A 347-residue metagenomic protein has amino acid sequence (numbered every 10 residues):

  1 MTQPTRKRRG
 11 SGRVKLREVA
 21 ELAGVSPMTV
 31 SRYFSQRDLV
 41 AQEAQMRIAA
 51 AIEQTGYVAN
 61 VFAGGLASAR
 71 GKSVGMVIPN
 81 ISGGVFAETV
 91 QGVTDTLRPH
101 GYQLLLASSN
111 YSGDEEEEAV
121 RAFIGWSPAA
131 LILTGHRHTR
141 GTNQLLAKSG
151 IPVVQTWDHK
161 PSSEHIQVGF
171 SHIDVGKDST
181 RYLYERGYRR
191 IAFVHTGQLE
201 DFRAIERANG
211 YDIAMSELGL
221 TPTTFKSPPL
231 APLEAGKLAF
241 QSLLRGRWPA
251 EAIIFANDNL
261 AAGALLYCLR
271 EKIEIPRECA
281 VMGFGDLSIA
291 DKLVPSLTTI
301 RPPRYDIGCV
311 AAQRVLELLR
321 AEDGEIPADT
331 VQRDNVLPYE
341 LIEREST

Functional and structural regions predicted by a protein language model:
M1-K15, M46, V61, A69-E185 (+2 more regions): Alpha-helical recognition/docking segments in bacterial nutrient-uptake and carbohydrate-utilization systems
M1-K72: N-terminal helix-turn-helix DNA-binding module of bacterial transcription factors
M1-R9, Q54, D95-H100, K148-Q155 (+1 more regions): Bacterial carbohydrate/catabolite-sensing allosteric modules
L22, P27-R32, L66-S82, Y182 (+1 more regions): Short beta-strand segments enriched in small/hydrophobic residues
F34-R37, I81-S82, Y111, H138 (+4 more regions): Short, glycine/serine-rich, charged loops/turns that create anion-binding and catalytic segments at active sites
Q54-N60, D114, T134-H136, K237 (+1 more regions): Short gly/ser/thr-rich secondary-structure transition/capping motifs
